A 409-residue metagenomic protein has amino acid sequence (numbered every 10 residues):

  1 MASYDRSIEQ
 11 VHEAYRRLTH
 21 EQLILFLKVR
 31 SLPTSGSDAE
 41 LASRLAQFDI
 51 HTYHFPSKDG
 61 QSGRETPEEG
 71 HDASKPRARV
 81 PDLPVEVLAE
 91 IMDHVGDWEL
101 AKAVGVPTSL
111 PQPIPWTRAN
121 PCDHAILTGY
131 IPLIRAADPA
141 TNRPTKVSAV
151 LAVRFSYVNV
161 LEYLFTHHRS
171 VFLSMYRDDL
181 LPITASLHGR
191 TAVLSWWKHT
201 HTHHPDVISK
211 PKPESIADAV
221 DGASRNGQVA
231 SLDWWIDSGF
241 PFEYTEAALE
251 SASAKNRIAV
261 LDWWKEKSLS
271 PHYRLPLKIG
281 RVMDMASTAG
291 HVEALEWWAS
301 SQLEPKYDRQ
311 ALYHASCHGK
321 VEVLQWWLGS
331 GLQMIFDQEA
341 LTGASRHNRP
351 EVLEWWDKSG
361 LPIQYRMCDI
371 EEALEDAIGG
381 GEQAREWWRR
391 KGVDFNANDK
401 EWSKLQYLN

Functional and structural regions predicted by a protein language model:
A2-N409: Ankyrin repeat (ANK) tandem alpha-helical domains that serve as protein-protein interaction scaffolds, prominent
